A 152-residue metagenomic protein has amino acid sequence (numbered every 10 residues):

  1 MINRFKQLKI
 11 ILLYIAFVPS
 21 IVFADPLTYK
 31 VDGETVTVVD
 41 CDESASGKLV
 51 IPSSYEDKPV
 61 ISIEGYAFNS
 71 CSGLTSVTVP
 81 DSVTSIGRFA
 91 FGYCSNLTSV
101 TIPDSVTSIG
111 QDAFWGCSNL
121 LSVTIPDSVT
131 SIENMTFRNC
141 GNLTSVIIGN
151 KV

Functional and structural regions predicted by a protein language model:
M1-Q7: N-terminal secretory signal peptides that target proteins for export/translocation
K9-S20: Bacterial N-terminal signal peptides
P26-E34, A45-S62, S72-S85, S95-S108 (+2 more regions): Structural signature of tandem-repeat unit edges
E34-D40: Generic recognition of long tandem-repeat/solenoid scaffolds
